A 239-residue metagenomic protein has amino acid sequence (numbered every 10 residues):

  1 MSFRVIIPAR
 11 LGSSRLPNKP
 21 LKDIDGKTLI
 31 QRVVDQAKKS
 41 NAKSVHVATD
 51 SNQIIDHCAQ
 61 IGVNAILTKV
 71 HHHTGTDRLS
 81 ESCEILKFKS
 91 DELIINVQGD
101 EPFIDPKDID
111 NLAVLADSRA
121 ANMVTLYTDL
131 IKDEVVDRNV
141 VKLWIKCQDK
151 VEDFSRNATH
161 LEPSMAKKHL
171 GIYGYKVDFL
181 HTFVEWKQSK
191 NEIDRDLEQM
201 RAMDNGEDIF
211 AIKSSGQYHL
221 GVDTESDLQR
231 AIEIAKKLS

Functional and structural regions predicted by a protein language model:
S2-T49: N-terminal glycine-rich phosphate-binding loop and ensuing alpha1 helix
S14, I95, P102, Y173 (+1 more regions): Residues that recognize and position ribonucleotide moieties
A42, S90-D91, R119-A121, E207: Short, high-confidence coil segments that cap the C-terminus of an alpha-helix and link into the following beta-strand
H46, N52-V97, E101-V114: Short phosphate-binding loop-to-helix
T49-D50, I104, Y175, D223: A conserved hydrophobic position in a structured secondary element of the catalytic/binding core that shapes
P106-N191: Conserved core of the sugar-phosphate nucleotidyltransferase
A166-S239: Conserved alpha/beta core of the MobA/IspD/sugar-nucleotide pyrophosphorylase nucleotidyltransferase superfamily
